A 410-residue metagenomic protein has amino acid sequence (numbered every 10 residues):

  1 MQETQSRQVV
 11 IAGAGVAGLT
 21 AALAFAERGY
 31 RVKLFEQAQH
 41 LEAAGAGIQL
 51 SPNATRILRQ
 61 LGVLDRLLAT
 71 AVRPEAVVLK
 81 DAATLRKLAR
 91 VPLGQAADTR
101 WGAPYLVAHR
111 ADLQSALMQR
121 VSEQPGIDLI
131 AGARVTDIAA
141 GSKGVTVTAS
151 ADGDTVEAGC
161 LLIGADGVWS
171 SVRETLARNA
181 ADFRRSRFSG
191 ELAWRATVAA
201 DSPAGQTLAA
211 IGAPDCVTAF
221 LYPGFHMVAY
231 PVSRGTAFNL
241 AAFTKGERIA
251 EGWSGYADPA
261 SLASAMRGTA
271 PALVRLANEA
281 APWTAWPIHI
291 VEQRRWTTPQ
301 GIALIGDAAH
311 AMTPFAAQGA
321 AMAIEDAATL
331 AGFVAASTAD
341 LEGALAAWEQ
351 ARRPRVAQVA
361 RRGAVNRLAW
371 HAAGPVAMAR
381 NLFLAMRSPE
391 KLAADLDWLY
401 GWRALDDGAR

Functional and structural regions predicted by a protein language model:
Q2-V9, A26, S51-A199, E247-A265 (+2 more regions): Conserved N-terminal helical subregion
Q8, R31, A237: Residues at the starts of beta-strands that form the adenosine-phosphate
I11-A38, I163-G164, W194, A229 (+3 more regions): Conserved mid-domain beta->alpha element of the FAD-binding
L41-E42, S171-V172, A311-T313: Catalytic P-loop NTPase motifs of RecA-like helicase/translocase cores
D65, D201-L208, A336: Short helix-loop capping/hinge motifs at secondary-structure junctions, enriched in acidic/polar residues
P203-A204, G252-T284, L341, E349: Flavin-binding catalytic cores
G212-I249, M266: Active-site substrate-recognition segment that forms the wall of the catalytic cavity or substrate channel
A385-R410: C-terminal auxiliary extensions adjacent to catalytic cores
